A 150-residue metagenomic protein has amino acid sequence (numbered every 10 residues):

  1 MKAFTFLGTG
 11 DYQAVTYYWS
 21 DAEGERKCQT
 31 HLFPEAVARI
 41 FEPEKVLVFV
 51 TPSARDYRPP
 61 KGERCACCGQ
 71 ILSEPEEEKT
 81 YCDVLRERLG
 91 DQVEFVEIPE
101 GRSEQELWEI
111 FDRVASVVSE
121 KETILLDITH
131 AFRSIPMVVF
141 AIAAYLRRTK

Functional and structural regions predicted by a protein language model:
M1-T123, A144-K150: Long, low-complexity, Lys/Arg-enriched
G101-Q105, I128-P136: Acidic, metal-coordinating catalytic cores used for nucleic-acid/nucleotide bond scission and strand-transfer chemistry
R133-R148: Short Gly/Thr/Asp-enriched flexible loops that form oxyanion-binding sites at enzyme active sites
